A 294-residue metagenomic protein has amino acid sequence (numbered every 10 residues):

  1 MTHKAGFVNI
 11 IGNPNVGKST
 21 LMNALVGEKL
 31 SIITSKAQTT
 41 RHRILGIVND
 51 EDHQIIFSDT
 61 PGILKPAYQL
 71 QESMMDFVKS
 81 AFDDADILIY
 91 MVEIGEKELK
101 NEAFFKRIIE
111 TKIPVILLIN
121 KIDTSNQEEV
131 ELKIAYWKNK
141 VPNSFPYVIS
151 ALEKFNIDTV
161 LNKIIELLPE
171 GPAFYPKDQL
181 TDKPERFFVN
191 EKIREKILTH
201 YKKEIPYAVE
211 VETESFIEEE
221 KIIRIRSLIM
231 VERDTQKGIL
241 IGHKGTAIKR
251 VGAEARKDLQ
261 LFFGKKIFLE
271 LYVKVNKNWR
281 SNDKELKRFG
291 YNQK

Functional and structural regions predicted by a protein language model:
M1-F82: Conserved G1/Walker A P-loop phosphate-binding module
G17, N156, A247: Conserved glycine(s) of the Walker
S31-I33, K100, P172-P176, T199-V211: Active-site phosphate-binding and catalytic loops of NTP-dependent enzymes
T40, I63-K65, K97-E98, S125-N126 (+1 more regions): Catalytic P-loop NTPase motifs of RecA-like helicase/translocase cores
D52, D76-F145, I217-E219: Conserved C-terminal guanine-recognition region of P-loop GTPase G domains, centered on the G4
D59, N120, S150: Active-site glycine-centered loops adjacent to acidic/histidine catalytic or metal-binding residues that shape
P114, D123-E185: Canonical P-loop GTPase G-domain recognition
E185-K294: P-loop NTP-binding site
